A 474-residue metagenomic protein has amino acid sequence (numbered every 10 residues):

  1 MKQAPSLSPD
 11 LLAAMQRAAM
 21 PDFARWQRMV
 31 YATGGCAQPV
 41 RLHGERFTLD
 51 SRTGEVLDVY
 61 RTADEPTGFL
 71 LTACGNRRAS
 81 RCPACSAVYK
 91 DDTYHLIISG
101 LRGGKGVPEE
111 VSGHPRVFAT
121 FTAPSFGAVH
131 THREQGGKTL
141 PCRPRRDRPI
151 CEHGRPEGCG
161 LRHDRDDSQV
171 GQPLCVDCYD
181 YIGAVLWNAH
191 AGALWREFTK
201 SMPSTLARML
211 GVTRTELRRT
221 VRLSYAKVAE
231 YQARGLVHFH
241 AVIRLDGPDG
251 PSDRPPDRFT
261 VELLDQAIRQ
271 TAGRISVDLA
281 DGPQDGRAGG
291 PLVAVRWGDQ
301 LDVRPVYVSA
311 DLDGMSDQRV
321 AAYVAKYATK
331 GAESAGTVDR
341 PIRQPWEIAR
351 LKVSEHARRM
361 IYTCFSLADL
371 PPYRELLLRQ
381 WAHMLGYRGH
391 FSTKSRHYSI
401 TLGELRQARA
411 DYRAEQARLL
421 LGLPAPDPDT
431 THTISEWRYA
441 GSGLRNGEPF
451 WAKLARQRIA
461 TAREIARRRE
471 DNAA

Functional and structural regions predicted by a protein language model:
M1-R81, A87-K90, W297-A474: Long, low-complexity, charged/polar intrinsically disordered accessory regions
P66-R116, F121-P156: Long, contiguous juxta-domain segments that are non-catalytic but functionally important
T67-L71, G104-E109, G211-A233: Catalytic micro-motifs at enzyme active sites that drive phosphoryl/nucleotidyl and oxygen chemistry
C82, A119, E216-G250, V324: Histidine-centered divalent-metal-coordination microenvironment in nucleic-acid enzymes
R133-L186: A solvent-exposed, charged loop/short amphipathic helix patch at secondary-structure junctions
A189-T220: A short, contiguous, amphipathic alpha-helix enriched in charged residues
S204, A226, Q232, S252 (+2 more regions): Mobile, glycine-rich extracellular loop/lid and propeptide segments that shape or gate substrate/ligand access
V242-G286: Helical (often loop-to-helix) elements that flank the catalytic cores of nucleotide-handling enzymes
